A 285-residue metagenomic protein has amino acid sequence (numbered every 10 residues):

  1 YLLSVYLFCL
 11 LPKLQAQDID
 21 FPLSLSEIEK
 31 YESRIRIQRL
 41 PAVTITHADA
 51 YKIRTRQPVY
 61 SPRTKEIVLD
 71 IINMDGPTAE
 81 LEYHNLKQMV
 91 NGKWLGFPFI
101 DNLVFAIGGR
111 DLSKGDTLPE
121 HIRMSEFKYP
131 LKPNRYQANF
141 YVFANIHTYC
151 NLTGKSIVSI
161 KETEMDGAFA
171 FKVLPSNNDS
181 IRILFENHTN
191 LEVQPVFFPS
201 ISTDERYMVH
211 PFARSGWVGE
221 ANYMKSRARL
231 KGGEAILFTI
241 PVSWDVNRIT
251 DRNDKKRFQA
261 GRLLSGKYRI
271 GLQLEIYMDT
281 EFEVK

Functional and structural regions predicted by a protein language model:
Y1-D18: Bacterial Sec-dependent N-terminal signal peptides
Y1-S4, G92, S215, V242: Short, low-complexity intrinsically disordered segments
D18-I100, Y141-G232, R257-Q259, L272-K285: Primarily secretory-pathway and cell-envelope proteins
I67, E82-H84, L118, N134 (+1 more regions): A generic structural signal for short beta-strands and their flanking turns/coil linkers
I100-P133, N145, W217-S265: Short, solvent-exposed, Trp/other aromatic-anchored flexible loops in extracytoplasmic proteins
K132-Y141, L263-Q273: A short tyrosine-centered beta-strand micro-motif
